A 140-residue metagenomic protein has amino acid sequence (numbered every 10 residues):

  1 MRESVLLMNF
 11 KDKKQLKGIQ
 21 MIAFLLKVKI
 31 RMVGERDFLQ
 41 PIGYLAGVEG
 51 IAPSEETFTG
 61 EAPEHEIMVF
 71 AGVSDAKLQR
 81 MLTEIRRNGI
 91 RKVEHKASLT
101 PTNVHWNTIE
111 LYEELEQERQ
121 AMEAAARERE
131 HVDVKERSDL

Functional and structural regions predicted by a protein language model:
M1-E49, K135-D139: N-terminal, charge-rich interaction modules
M1-S4, E61-E66, K92: Glycine-rich, often proline-containing surface loops adjacent to acidic residues and nearby aromatics that form
S4, Q15-G18, L25, R31 (+1 more regions): Helix-rich interaction surfaces within compact, conserved domain-sized segments that mediate assembly or partner
K11-D12, R36-F38, S74, L99-V104: Short beta-alpha junction loops
F38-V69: Short, intrinsically disordered low-complexity segments
L45-I51, F70-A76, N107-E116, E136-D139: Noncatalytic linker/hinge segments flanking ATPase motor cores
F58-N88: Mid-chain, well-packed structural core segment of small domains
A126-L140: C-terminal extensions
